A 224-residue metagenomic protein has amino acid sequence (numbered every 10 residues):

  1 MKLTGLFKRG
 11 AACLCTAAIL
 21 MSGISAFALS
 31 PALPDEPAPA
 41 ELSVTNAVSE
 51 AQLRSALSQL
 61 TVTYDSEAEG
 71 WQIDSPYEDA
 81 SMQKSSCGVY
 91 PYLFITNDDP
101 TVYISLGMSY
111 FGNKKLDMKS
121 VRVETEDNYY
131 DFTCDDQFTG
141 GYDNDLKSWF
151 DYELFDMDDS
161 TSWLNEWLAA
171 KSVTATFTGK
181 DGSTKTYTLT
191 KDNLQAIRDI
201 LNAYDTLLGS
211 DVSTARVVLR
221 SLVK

Functional and structural regions predicted by a protein language model:
M1-K2, A47: Helix-centric, low-specificity signal for extended rod-like, repetitive segments
L3-L14: Bacterial N-terminal signal peptides that target proteins for export
C13, F27-K224: A generic "folded-domain core" signal
C15-S22: Hydrophobic core
